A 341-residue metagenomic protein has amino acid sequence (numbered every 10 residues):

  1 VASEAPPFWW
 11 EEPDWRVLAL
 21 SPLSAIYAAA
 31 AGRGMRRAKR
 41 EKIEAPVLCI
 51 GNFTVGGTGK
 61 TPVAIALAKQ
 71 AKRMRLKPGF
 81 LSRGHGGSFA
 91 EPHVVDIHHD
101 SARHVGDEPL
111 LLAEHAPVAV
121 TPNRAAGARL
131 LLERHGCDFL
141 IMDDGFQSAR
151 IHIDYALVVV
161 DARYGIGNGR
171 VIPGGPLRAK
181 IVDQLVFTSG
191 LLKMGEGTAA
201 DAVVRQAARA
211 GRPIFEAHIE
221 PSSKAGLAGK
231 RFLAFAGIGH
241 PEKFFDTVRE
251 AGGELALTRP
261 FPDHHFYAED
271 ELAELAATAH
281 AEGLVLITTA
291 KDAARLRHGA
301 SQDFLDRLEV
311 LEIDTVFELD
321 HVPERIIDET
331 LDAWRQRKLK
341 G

Functional and structural regions predicted by a protein language model:
A2-P46: A transmembrane-helix-recognition feature enriched in membrane-embedded lipid enzymes and envelope glyco-/phospholipid
A2-W10, G165-V285, R337-G341: C-terminal accessory "lid"/substrate-recognition subdomains
I26, T61, L112, D143 (+3 more regions): Residue-level signal for inorganic ion chemistry
G32-H98: Walker A (P-loop) phosphate-binding motif
I50, A119, V160, A217 (+2 more regions): Hydrophobic residues at beta-strand termini and immediately following loops that shape nucleotide-binding pockets
K77-L81, V158, R231-F235: Conserved beta-strand elements of the Class I
G84-R209, I214: Phosphate/Mg2+-binding loops and adjacent switch elements in nucleotide/diphosphate-handling enzyme cores
P262-H265, F304-R335: Short, flexible loop segments at boundaries between secondary-structure elements
